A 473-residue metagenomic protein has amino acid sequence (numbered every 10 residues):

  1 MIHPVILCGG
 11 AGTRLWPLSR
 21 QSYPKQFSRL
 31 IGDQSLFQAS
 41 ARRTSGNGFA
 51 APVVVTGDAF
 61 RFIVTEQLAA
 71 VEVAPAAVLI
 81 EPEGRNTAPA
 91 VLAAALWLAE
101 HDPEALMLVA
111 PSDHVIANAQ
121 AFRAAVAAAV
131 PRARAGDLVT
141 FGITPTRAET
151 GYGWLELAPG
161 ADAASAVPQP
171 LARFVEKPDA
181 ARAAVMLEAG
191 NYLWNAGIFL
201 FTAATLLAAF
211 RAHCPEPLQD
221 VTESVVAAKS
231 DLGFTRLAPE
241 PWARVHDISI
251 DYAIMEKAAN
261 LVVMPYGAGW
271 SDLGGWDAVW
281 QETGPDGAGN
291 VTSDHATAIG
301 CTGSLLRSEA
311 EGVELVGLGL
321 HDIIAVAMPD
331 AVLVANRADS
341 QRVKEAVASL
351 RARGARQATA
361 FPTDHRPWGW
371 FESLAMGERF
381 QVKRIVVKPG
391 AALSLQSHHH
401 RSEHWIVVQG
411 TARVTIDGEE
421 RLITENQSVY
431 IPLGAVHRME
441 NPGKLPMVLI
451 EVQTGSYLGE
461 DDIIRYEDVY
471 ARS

Functional and structural regions predicted by a protein language model:
M1-H3, F49-A50, V73-P75, D102-A105 (+10 more regions): Short coil/turn connectors at secondary-structure junctions
M1-I6, T13-R123, A127, I143: Conserved N-terminal catalytic core of the sugar/cofactor nucleotidyltransferase
L7, A110, V407, V452: Catalytic metal- and UDP-sugar-binding loop of GT-A-like glycosyltransferases, i.e., residues flanking the conserved
M107, A172, N191, I198-F199 (+3 more regions): A residue-level structural signature of the nucleotidyltransferase/glycosyltransferase Rossmann-like core
A119-R244, V262: Conserved core of the sugar-phosphate nucleotidyltransferase
A204-I406, T411-V429, H437, P442 (+2 more regions): Left-handed beta-helix
L449: Noncatalytic nucleic-acid binding interfaces
